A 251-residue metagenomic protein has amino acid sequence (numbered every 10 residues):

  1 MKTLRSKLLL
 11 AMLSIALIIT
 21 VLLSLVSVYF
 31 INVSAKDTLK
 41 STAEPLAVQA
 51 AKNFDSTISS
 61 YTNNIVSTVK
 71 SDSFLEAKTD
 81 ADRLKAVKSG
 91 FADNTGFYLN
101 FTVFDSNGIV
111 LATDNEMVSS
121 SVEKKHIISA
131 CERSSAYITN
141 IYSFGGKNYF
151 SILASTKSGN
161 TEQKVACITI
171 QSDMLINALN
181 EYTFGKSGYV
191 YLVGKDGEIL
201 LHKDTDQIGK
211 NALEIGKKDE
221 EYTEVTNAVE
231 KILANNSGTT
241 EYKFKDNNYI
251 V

Functional and structural regions predicted by a protein language model:
K2-V33, D37: Extreme N-terminal signal-anchor transmembrane helix of membrane signaling/transducer proteins, especially in bacteria
A16, T20, I31, A50-N53 (+5 more regions): Histidine kinase transmitter module recognition
E44, V48, N53-K85, F104-M117 (+2 more regions): Extracellular/periplasmic ligand-binding regions of membrane signal-transduction receptors
A51, D55, S59, L153 (+5 more regions): Amphipathic alpha-helical bundle/coiled-coil segments
K78-F97, V165-K210, E214-G216: Solvent-exposed, extracytoplasmic
A81-V87, D114-S143, D206-E241: Extracytoplasmic/periplasmic sensor domains and loops in membrane signaling proteins
A92-T102, S106-Y182, K186-Y189, E241-F244: Extracytoplasmic/periplasmic ligand-binding sensor regions of membrane-associated signaling proteins
T239-V251: PAS-family sensory/regulatory modules and their coupling/dimerization elements
